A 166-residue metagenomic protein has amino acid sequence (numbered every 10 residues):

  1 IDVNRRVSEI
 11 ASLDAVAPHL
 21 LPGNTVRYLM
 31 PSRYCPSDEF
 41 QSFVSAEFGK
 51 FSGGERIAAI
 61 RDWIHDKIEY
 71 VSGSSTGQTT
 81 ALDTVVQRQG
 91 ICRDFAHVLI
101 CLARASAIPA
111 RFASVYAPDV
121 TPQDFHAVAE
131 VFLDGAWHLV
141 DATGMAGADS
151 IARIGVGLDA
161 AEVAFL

Functional and structural regions predicted by a protein language model:
D2-R6, F132: Solvent-exposed residues in well-ordered beta-strands and their adjoining turns, especially edge/terminal strands
V3, A11-S12, P18-G90, V98 (+1 more regions): Secondary-structure boundary elements
S8-A15, D141: Short, charged, solvent-exposed linker or helix-capping segments at domain edges/interfaces that act as flexible hinges
D62, D94-L166: Hydrophobic/aromatic-rich core segments of domains that either
